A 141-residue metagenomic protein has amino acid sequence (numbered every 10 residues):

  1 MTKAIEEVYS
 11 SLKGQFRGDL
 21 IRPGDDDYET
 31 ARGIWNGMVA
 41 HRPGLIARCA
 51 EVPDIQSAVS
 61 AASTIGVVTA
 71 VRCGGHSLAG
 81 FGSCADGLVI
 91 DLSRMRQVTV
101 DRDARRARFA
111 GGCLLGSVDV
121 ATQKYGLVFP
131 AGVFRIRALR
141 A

Functional and structural regions predicted by a protein language model:
M1-A141: N-terminal accessory segments
